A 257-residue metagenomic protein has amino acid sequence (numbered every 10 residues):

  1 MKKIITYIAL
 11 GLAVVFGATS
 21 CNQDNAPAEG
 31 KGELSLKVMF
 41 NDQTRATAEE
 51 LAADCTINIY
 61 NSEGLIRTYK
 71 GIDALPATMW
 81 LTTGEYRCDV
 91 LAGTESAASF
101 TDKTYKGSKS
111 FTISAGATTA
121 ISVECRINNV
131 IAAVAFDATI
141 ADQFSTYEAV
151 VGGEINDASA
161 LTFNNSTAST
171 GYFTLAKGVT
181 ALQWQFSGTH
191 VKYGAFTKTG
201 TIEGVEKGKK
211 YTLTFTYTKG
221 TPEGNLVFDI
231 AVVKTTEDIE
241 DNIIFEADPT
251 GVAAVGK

Functional and structural regions predicted by a protein language model:
M1-I8: Bacterial N-terminal signal peptides that target proteins for export
I8-L10, G224: Intrinsic-disorder/low-complexity peptide segments enriched for small residues
G11-V15: Alpha-helical transmembrane segments
F16-S20: C-terminal motif of bacterial Sec signal peptides marking the signal peptidase cleavage site
C21-S35, M39-E63, M79-L81, R87-A92 (+4 more regions): Extracytoplasmic cysteine-anchoring/structural motifs
S62, Y69-K70: Short acidic/polar micro-motifs centered on Gly/Asp/Asn
L65-I66, L75: Extracellular beta-sheet repeat scaffolds used for adhesion and glycan interaction
K70-D73, G107: A cross-kingdom feature marking solvent-exposed beta-strand/loop segments within repeated, beta-rich binding/scaffold
